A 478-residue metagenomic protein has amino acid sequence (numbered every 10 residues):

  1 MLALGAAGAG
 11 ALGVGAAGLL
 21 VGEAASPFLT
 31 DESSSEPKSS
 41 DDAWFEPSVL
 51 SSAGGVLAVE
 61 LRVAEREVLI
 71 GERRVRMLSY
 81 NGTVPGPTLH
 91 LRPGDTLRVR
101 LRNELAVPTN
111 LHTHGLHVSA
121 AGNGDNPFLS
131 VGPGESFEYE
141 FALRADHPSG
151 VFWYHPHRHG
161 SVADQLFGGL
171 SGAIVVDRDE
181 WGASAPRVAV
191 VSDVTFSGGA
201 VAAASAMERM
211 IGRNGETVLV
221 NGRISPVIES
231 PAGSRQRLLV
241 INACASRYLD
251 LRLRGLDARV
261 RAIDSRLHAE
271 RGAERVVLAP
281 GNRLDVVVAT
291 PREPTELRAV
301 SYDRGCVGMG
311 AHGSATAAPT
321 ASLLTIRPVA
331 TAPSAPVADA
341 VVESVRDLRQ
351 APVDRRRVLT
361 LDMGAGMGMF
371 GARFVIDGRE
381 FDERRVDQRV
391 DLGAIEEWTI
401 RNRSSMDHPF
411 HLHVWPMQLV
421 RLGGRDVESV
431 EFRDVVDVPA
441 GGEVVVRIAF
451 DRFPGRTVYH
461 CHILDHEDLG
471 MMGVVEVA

Functional and structural regions predicted by a protein language model:
G5-G15, L19-V287, A315, T325-A338 (+5 more regions): Histidine-centered copper-binding motifs that mark active-site loops of extracellular/periplasmic copper enzymes
A25, G71, G115, A121-S130 (+2 more regions): Active-site pocket scaffolds in enzymes
L101, V240, L297-A299, H460: Extracellular beta-strand-rich recognition modules
A142-P148, A289-P294, A449-G455: Short, surface-exposed loop/turn segments at beta-strand-coil junctions that are enriched for proline with nearby
V151-W153, R237, P294-E296, R456-V458: Short, conserved beta-strand segments of beta-strand-rich sandwich/propeller modules, principally
H159-A163, E293-R327, H462-G470: Terminal connector regions
A338-R355, V427: Mature, solvent-exposed C-terminal subdomains and processed small-chain segments of exported/organellar
